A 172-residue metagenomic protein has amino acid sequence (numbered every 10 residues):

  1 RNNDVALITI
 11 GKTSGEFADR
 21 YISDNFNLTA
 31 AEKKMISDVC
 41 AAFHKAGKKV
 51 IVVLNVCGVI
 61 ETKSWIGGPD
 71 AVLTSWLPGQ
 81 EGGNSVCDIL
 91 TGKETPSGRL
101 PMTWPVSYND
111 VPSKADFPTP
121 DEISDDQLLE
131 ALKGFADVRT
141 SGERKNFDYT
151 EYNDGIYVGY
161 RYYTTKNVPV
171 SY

Functional and structural regions predicted by a protein language model:
R1-Y172: C-terminal non-catalytic regions of proteins with extracellular/luminal or membrane-system context
